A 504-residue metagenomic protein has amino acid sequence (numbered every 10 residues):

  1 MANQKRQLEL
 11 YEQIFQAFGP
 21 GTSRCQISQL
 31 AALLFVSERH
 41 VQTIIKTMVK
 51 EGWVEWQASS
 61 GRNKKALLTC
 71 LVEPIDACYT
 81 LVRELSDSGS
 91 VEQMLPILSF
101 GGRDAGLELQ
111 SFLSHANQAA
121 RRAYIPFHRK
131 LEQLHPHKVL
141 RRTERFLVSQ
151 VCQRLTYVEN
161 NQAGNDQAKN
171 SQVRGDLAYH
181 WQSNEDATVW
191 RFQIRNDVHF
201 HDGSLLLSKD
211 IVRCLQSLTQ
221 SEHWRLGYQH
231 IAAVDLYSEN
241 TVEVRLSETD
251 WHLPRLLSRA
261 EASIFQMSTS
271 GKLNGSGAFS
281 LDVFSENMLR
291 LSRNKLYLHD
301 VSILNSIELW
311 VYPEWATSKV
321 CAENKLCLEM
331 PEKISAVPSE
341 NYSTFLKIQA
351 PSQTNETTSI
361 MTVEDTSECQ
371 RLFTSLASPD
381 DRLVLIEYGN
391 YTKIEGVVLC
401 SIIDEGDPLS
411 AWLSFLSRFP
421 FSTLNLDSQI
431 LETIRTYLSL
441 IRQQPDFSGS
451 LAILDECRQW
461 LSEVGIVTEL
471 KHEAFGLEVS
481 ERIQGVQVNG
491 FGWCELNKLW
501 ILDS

Functional and structural regions predicted by a protein language model:
G19-S23, H180-W224: Aromatic- and charge-enriched surface segment that lines or borders ligand/interaction sites
R24-L33: A short alpha-helical element within helix-turn-helix/winged-helix DNA-binding domains across DNA-binding proteins
V49, S59, V337-F345, K393-S504: Detector for C-terminal structural segments
Q57-E73: Short, Lys/Arg-rich nucleic-acid/phosphate-binding segment
L67, L226-R290: Surface-exposed binding/hinge segments that line and control ligand-binding clefts or catalytic entry sites
I125-S183, G492: N-terminal lobe/hinge region of extracytoplasmic solute-binding protein
K130-E144, L253-R259, E478-C494: A structural "hinge/loop" feature
L298-S335: Ligand-site clamp/hinge motif
